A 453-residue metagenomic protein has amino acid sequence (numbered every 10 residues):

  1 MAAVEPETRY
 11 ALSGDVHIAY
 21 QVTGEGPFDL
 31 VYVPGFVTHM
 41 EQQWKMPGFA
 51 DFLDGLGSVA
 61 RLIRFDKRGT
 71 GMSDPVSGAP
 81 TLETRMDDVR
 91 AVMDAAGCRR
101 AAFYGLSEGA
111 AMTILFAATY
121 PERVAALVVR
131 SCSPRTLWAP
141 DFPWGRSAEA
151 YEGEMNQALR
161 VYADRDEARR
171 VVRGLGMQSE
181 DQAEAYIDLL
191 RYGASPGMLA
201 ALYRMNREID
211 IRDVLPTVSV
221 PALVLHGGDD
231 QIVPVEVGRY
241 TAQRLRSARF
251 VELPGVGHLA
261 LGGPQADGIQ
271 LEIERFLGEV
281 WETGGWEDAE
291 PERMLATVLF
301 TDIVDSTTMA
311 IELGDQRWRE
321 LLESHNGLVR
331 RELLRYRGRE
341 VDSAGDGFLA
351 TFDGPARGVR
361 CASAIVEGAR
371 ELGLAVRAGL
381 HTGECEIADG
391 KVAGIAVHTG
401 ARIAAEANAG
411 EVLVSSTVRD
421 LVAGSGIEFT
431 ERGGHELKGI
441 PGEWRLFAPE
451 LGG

Functional and structural regions predicted by a protein language model:
Y10-M72: Conserved HGGG/HGGXW glycine-rich cap/lid loop of the alpha/beta-hydrolase fold
E83-A101: Conserved acidic catalytic loop of the alpha/beta-hydrolase fold
I114, A118, R123-A158: Flexible "cap/lid" loop of the alpha/beta hydrolase fold
R160-M205, V214: Conserved alpha/beta-hydrolase catalytic His-Asp/Glu region
V218, V224-H226, D230: Short beta-strand/loop motif that positions the catalytic acidic residue of the alpha/beta-hydrolase fold
A248-E290: Catalytic active-site module of serine/aspartate enzymes centered on a nucleophile-bearing elbow/loop
G284-G368: Catalytic NTP-binding/metal-coordinating core of nucleotidyl cyclase/transferase enzymes
R330, L349-G453: Catalytic beta-strand-to-alpha-helix segment of the class III nucleotidyl cyclase homology domain
